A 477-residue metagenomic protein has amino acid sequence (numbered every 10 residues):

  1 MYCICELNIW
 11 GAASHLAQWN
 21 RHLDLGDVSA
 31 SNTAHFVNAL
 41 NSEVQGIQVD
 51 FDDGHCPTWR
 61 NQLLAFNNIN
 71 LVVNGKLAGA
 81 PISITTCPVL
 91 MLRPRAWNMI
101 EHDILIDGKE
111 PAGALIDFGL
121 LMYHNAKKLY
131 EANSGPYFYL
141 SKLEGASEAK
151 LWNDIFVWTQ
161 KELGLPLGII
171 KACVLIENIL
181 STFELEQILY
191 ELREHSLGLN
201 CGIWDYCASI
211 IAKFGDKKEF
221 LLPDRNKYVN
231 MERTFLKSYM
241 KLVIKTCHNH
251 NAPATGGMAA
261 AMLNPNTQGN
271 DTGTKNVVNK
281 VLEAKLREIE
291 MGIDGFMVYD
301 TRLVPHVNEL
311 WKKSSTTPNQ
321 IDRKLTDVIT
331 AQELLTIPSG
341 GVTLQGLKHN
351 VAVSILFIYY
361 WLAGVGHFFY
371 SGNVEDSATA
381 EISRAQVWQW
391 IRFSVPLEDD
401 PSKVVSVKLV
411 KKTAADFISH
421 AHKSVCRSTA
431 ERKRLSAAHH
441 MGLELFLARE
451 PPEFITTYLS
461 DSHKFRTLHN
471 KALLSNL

Functional and structural regions predicted by a protein language model:
M1-W10, A17, L25-S31, H35-S42 (+3 more regions): Conserved alpha/beta-domain cores
N61-Q62: Non-heme iron-sulfur electron-transfer modules
